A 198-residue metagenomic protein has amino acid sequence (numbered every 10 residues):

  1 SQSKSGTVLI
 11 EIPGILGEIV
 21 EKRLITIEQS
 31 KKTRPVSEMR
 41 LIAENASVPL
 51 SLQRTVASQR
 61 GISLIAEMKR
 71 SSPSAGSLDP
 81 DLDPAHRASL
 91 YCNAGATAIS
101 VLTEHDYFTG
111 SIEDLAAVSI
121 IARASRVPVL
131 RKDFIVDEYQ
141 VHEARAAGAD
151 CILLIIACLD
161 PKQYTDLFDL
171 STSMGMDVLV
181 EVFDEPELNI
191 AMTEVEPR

Functional and structural regions predicted by a protein language model:
S1-D81: An N-cap/entry alpha-helix motif that binds or orients negatively charged groups
I19, A66, Y91, I99 (+2 more regions): Conserved, mostly hydrophobic/aromatic
L24, E104, A157: Flexible loop residues that form catalytic and substrate-binding hotspots at small-molecule/glycan-binding clefts
A46-L50, D81-A85, I112, E138 (+2 more regions): Structural motif corresponding to alpha-helix initiation and N-cap regions
S47-R54, S58-R60, D106-L130, T165-E181: Alpha-helix-loop-beta-strand connector modules within alpha/beta enzyme cores
E67-K69, A96-L102, D150-L154, R198: Short beta-strands and strand-loop turn motifs
S71-K132: Glycine-rich active-site/cofactor-binding loop and its immediate structural neighborhood
A124-R126, L130-R198: Conserved anion-binding
